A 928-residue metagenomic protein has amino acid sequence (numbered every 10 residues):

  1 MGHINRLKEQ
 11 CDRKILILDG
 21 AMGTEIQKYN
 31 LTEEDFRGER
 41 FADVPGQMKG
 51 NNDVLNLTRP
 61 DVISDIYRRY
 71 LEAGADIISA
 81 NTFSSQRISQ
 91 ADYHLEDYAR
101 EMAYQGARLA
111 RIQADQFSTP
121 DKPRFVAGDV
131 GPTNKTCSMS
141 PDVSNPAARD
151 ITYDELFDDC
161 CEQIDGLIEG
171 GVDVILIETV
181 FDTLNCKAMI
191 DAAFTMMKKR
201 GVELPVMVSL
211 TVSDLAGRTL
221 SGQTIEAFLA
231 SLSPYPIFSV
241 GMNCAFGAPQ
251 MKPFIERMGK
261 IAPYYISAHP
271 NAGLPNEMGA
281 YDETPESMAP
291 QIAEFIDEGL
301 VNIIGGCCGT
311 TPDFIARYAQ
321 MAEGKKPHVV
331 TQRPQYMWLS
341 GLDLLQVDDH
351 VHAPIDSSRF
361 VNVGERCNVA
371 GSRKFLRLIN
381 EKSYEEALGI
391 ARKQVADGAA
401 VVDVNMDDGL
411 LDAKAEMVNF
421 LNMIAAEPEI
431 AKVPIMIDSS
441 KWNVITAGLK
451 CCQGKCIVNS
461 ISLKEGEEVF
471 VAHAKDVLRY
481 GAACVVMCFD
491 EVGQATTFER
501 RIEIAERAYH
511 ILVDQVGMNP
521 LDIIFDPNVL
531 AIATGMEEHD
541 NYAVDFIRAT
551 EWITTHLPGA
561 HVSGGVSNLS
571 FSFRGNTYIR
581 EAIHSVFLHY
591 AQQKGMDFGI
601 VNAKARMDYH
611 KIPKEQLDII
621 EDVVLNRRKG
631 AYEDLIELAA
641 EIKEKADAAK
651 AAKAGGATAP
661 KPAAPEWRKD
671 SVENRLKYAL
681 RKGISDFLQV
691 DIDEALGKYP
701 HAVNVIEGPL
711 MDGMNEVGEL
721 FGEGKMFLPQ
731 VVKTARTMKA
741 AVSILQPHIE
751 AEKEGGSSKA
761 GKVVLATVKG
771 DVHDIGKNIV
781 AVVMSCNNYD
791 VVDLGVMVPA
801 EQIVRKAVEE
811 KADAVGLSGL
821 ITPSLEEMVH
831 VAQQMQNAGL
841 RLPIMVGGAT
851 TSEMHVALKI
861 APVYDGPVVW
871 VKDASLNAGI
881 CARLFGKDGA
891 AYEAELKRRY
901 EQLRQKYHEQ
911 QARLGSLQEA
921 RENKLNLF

Functional and structural regions predicted by a protein language model:
M1-F928: Domain-level signal for soluble alpha/beta catalytic cores
